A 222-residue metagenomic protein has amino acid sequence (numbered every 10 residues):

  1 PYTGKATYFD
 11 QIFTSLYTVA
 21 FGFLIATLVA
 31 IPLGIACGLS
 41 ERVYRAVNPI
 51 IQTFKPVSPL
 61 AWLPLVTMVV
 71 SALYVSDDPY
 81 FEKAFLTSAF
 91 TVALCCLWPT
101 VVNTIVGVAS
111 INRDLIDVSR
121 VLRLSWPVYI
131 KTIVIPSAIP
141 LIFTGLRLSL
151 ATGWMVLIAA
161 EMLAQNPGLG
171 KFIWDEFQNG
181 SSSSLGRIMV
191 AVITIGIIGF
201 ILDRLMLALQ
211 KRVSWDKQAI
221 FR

Functional and structural regions predicted by a protein language model:
P1-L24, Q178: Periplasmic/extracellular loop-to-transmembrane helix junction in inner-membrane transport proteins
Y8, I12, L16, V47-F54 (+7 more regions): Hydrophobic alpha-helical elements at and bordering transmembrane segments of multi-pass membrane proteins
F21-I51: Transmembrane-helix boundary motif in ABC transporter permease subunits
Q52-P99, V106-G107: Generic hydrophobic transmembrane alpha-helix motif, especially the helices
N103-I142: Short cytoplasmic-facing helical segments at TM-TM junctions of multi-pass membrane proteins
W126-A160, V190, M206: Transmembrane alpha-helices
G170-A208: Hydrophobic alpha-helical transmembrane segments of polytopic membrane proteins
Q210-R222: Short cytosolic juxtamembrane segments of multi-pass membrane proteins
